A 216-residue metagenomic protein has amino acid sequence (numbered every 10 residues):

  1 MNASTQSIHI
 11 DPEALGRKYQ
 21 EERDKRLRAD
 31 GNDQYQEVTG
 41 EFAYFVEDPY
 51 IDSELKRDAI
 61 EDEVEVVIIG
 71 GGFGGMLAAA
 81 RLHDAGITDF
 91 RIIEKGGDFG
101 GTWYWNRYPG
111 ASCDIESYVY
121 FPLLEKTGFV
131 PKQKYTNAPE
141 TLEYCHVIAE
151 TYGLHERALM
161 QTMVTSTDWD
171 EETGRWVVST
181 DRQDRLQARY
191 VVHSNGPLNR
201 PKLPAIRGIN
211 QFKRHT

Functional and structural regions predicted by a protein language model:
N2-A59: Non-catalytic terminal and boundary segments that flank Rossmann-like NAD(P)-dependent oxidoreductase
Q6, K18, K25-R28, Y104-Y144: Glycine-rich active-site loop/strand segments that organize a redox cofactor
H9-P12, D48, P131-N199: Feature captures the FAD/FMN-dependent oxidoreductase FAD-binding
T39-D58, E63, A111, F121-P131 (+2 more regions): Glycine-rich dinucleotide-binding loop and its adjacent helix/turn
E61-I92: N-terminal Rossmann-like FAD-binding beta1-loop-alpha1 element of flavoenzymes
H83-Y108: Glycine-rich FAD pyrophosphate-binding loop
G100-R107, I115, R200-I206: Glycine-rich "HGGG/HGxG" loop immediately N-terminal to the catalytic nucleophile of the alpha/beta-hydrolase
